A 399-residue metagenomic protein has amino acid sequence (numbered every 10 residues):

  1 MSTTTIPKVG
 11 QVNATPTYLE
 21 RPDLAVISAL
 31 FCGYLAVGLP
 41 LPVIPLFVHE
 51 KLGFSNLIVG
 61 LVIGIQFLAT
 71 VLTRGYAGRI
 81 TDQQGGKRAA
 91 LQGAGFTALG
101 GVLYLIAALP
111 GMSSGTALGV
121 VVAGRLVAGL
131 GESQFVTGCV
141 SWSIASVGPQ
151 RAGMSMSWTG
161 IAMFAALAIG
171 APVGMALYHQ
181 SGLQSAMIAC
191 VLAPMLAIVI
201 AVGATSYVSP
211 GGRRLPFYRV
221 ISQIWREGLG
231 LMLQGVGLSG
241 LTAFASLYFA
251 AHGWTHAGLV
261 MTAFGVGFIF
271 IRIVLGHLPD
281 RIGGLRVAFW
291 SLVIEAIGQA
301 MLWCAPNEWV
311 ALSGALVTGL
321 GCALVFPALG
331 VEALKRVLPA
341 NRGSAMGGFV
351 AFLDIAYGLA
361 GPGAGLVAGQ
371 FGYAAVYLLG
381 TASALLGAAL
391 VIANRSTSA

Functional and structural regions predicted by a protein language model:
R21-I63, F67, R226, G230 (+2 more regions): Helix-loop boundary and gating motifs at the non-cytosolic
F31, T116-Q134, M232, V310-L324: Hydrophobic core of transmembrane alpha-helices in multi-pass small-molecule transporters, especially MFS/SLC-type
F67-G75, L167-A168, G265-I273, Y357-G358: Residue-level signature of mid-helix packing/kink "hotspots" within the transmembrane helices of 12-pass Major
T73-G85, I271-G283: Helix-to-loop junctions at the C-terminal end of transmembrane segments in multipass secondary transporters
G95-S114, I294-P306: C-terminal ends and interior cores of transmembrane alpha-helices in multi-pass membrane transporters/permeases
G124-A162, V331: Cytoplasmic helix-loop-helix junction between adjacent transmembrane helices in 12-TM secondary transporters
V191-P210, L390-R395: C-terminal membrane-cytosol helix-exit motif in multi-pass small-molecule transporters
